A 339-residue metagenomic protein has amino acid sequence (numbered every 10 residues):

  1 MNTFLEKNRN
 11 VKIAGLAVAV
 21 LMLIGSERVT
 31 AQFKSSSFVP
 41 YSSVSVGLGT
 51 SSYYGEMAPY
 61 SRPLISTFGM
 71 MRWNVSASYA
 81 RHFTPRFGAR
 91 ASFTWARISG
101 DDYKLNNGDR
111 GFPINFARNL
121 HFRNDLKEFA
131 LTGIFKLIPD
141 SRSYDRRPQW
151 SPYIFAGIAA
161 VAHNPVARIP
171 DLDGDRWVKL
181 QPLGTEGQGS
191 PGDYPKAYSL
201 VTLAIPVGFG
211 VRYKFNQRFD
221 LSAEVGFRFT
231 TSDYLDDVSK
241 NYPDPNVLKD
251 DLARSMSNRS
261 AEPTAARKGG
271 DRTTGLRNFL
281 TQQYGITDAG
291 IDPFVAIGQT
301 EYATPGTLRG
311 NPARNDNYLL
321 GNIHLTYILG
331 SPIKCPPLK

Functional and structural regions predicted by a protein language model:
E27-S45, S141-Q149, T304-R309, P332-K339: Outer-membrane beta-barrel biogenesis signature
P40, G69-W73, D125-F129, W150 (+2 more regions): Residues that define the transmembrane beta-barrel architecture of outer-membrane proteins
V46-T50, A77-R81, L131-L137, A156-A160 (+3 more regions): Residues on the lipid-exposed face of transmembrane beta-strands in outer-membrane beta-barrel proteins
T50-S78: Surface-exposed strand-loop-strand hairpins of Gram-negative outer-membrane beta-barrel proteins
Y54, R86-A89, D140-R142, R218-L221 (+1 more regions): Repeated loop/turn-to-beta-strand initiation elements of outer-membrane beta-barrel proteins
Y60-S66, N115-F122, S141-S143, S190-A197 (+1 more regions): Extracellular loop and loop/strand-boundary signature of outer-membrane beta-barrel proteins
P85-F87, F93-V178: Gram-negative (and chloroplast) outer-membrane scaffold detector with strong preference for beta-barrel transmembrane
N216-K339: Predominantly the C-terminal beta-signal and adjacent terminal strand-loop region of outer-membrane beta-barrel
